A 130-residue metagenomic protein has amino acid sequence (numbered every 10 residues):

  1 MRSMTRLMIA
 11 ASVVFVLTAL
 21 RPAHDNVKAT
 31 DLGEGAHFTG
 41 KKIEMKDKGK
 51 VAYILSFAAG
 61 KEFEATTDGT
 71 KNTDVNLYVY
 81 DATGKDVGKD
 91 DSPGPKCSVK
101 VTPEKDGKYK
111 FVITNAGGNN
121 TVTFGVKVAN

Functional and structural regions predicted by a protein language model:
M1-I9: Bacterial N-terminal signal peptides that target proteins for export
I9-T18: Bacterial N-terminal signal peptides
P22-A52: Transition segment at domain starts
E44-T121, V128-N130: Acidic, Ser/Thr/Pro-rich low-complexity intrinsically disordered segments
